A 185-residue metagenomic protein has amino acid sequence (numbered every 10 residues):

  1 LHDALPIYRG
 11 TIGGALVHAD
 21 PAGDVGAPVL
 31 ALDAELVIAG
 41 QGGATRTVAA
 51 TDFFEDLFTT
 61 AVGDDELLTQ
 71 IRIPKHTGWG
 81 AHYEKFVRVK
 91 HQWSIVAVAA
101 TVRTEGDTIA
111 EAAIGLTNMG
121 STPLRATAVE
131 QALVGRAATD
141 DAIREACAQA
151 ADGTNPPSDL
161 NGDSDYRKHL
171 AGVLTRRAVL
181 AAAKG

Functional and structural regions predicted by a protein language model:
L1-G185: C-terminal structural segment of proteins
